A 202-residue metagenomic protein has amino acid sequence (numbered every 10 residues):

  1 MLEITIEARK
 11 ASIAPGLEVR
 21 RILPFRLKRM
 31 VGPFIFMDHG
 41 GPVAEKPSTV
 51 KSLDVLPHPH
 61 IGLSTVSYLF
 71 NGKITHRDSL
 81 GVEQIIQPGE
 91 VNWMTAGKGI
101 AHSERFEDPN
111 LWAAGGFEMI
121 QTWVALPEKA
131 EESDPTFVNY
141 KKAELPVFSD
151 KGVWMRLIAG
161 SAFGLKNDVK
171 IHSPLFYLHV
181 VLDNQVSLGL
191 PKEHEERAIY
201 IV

Functional and structural regions predicted by a protein language model:
M1-R9: Short, Gly/Pro- and small/polar-rich lid/capping loops
S12-S67, L145, D150-P191, E196: A short glycine-rich, His/Asp/Glu-containing loop-to-beta-strand
L27, G97-A130: Ligand-binding loop in jelly-roll beta-barrel domains
S67-P88, I100-S103, Y200-V202: A short beta-strand-loop-beta hairpin characteristic of the jelly-roll/cupin
G89, G97, D183-S187: Tight coil/turn sites that cap or link beta-strands
V124-W154: Long amphipathic alpha-helical segments that form oligomerization/scaffold cores
